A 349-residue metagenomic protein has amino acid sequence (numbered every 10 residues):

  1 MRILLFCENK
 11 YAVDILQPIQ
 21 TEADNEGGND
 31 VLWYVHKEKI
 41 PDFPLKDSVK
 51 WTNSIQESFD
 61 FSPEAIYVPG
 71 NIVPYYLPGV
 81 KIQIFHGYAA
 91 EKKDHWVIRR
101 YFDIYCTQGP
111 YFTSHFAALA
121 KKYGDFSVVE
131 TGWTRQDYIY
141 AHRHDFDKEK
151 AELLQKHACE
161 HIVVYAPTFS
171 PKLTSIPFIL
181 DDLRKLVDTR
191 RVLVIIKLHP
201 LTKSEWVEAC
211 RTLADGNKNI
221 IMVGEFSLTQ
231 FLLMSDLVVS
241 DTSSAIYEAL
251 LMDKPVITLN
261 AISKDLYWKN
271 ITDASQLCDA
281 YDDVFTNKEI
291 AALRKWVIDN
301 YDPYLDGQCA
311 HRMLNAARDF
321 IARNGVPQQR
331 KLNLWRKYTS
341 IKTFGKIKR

Functional and structural regions predicted by a protein language model:
M1-C7, V164-A166: Short hydrophobic beta-strand segments
L4-D147: Active-site and donor-binding regions of nucleotide-sugar-utilizing enzymes
A12-D24, R135-C210, L305, C309-H311: Conserved catalytic-core segment of nucleotide-activated headgroup transferases in glycan assembly
L32-K46, T189-V223: Catalytic donor nucleotide-activated moiety binding site of glycosyltransferases and closely related
V49-I55, I220-G224, K269-D283: Short acidic-hydrophobic, aromatic-tinged amphipathic segments that line or gate anion-handling sites
I72, L77-F85, E225-W268: A donor-sugar binding/catalytic signature common to diverse glycosyltransferases and related nucleotide-sugar
Y123-G124, E130, R211, S244-L305: Catalytic binding pocket for nucleotide-activated donors in carbohydrate/polymer assembly enzymes
F285-R349: C-terminal amphipathic helix plus adjacent low-complexity, charged tail appended to glycosyltransferase catalytic
